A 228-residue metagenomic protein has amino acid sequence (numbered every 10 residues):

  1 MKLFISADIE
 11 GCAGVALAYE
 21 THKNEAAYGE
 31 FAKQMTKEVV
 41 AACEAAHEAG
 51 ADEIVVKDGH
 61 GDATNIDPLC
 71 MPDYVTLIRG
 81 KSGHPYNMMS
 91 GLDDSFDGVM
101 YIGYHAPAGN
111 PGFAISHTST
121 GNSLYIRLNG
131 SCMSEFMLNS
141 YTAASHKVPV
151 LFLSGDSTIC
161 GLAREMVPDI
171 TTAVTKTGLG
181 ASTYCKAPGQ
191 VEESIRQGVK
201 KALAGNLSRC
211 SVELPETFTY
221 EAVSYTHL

Functional and structural regions predicted by a protein language model:
M1-L3: Extreme N-terminal starter segment of soluble prokaryotic enzymes
S6-C12, G59-H60, I102-A108, S157-T158: Short glycine-enriched loops at secondary-structure junctions
T21-A41: Short catalytic helix/loop segments, enriched in acidic residues and glycine and frequently bearing histidine
V39-D94: Glycine-rich nucleotide/cofactor/substrate-binding loop typically near the N-terminus or early in the first domain
A49-V56, G205-T217: Flexible, glycine/charged-enriched surface loops at secondary-structure junctions
T120-H146, G155-T158: Active-site glycine-rich loop that binds ribose-phosphate moieties when present
S145-P149, S154-R196: Active-site rim beta-loop-alpha module in soluble metabolic enzymes
T226-H227: Conserved small/polar residues in nucleotide/adenosyl-binding loops
